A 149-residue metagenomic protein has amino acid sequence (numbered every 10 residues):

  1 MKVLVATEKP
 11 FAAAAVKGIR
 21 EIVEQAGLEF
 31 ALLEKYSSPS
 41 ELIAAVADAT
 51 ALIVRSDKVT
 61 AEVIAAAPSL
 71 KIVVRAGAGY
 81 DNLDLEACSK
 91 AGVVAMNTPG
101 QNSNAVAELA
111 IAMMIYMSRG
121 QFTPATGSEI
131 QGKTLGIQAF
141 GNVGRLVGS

Functional and structural regions predicted by a protein language model:
M1-A49, V147: N-terminal glycine-/charge-rich "phosphate-binding" loop or analogous flexible N-terminal tail
K2-V3, V94, T134: Charged active-site motifs of nucleotide-sugar-dependent glycosyltransferases
K9-A12, E34-S38, R55-V59, G77-Y80 (+1 more regions): Short beta->alpha connector loops
V16-G18, S38-E41, D57-A61, Q121-A125 (+1 more regions): A generic local structural motif
E21, G127-S149: Rossmann-like dinucleotide/phosphate-binding beta-alpha-beta segment
L33, T98, Q138: Short hydrophobic "strand-cap" motifs at the C-terminus of beta-strands
T50-G127: Phosphate/diphosphate ligand-binding glycine-rich loop within oxidoreductases
